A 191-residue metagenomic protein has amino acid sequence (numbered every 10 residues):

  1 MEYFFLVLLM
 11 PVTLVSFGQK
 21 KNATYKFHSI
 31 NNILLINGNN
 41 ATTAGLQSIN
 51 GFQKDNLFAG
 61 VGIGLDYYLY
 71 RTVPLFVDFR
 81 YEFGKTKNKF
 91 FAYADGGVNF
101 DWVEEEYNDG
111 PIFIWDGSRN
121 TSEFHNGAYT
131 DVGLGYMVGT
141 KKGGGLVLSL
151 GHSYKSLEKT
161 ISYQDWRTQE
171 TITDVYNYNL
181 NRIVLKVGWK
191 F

Functional and structural regions predicted by a protein language model:
M1-A23, V187-F191: Bacterial Sec-dependent N-terminal signal peptides
Q19-A44, N50: Outer-membrane beta-barrel initiation region
A23, G38-N40, G51, D66-R71 (+2 more regions): Replace "Gram-negative outer membrane beta-barrel proteins" with "bacterial and organellar outer membrane beta-barrel
Y25-N37, N56-L69, A92-A94: Transmembrane beta-strand segments that form the barrel wall of outer-membrane beta-barrel proteins
K26-H28, T43-G45, T72-F76, G127-D131 (+1 more regions): Transmembrane beta-barrel architecture of outer-membrane proteins
I30-I33, V61, F113-R119, R167-I172: Extracytoplasmic loops and strand-loop junctions of Gram-negative outer membrane beta-barrel proteins
L65-K159: Outer-membrane beta-barrel translocator/channel fold
F79, Y178-F191: Outer-membrane beta-barrel "beta-signal"
